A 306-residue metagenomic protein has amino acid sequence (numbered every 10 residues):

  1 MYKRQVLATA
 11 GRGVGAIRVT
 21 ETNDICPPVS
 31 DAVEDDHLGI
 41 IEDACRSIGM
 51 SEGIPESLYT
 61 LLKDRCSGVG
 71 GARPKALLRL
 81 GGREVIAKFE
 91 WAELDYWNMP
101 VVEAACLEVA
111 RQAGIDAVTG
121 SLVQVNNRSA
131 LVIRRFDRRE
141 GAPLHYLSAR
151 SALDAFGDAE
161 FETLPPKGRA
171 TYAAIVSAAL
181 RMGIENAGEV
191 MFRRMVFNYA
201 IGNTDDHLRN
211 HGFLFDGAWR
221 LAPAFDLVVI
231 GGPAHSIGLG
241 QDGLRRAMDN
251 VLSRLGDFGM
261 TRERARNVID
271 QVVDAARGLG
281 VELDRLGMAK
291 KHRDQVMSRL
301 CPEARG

Functional and structural regions predicted by a protein language model:
K3-L208, G212-G306: Phosphate/dinucleotide-binding and metal-coordinating scaffold of catalytic cores in nucleotide-dependent enzymes
